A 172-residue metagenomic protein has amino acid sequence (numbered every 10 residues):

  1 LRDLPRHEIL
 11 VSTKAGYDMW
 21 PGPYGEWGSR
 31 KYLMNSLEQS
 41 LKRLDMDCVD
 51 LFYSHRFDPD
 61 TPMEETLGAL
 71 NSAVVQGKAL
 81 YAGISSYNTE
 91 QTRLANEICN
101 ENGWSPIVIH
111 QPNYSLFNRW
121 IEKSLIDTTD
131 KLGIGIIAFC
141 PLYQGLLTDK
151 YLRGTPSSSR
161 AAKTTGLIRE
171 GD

Functional and structural regions predicted by a protein language model:
L1-L10, L41-D45, N71-V74, N96-S105: Acidic (Asp/Glu)-rich catalytic clusters
L1-P5, S36-K42, S124-G133: Short amphipathic alpha-helices and their capping/turn segments at secondary-structure boundaries
R6-I9, T13, D47-L51, L80-Y81 (+1 more regions): Short acidic capping loops at alpha-helix termini that bridge into adjacent secondary structure
T13-A15, C48, R56, C140: Short, small-residue-rich loop/turn micro-motifs
D18-M34, H55-T61: Active-site mouth loops of central-metabolism enzymes
E26-D45, E65, T92-E97: Short, acidic/polar
L41-P62: Active-site groove signature of glycoside hydrolases
F57-D172: Beta/alpha (TIM)-barrel catalytic core signal, keyed to glycine-rich beta->alpha loops juxtaposed to Asp/Glu that bind
